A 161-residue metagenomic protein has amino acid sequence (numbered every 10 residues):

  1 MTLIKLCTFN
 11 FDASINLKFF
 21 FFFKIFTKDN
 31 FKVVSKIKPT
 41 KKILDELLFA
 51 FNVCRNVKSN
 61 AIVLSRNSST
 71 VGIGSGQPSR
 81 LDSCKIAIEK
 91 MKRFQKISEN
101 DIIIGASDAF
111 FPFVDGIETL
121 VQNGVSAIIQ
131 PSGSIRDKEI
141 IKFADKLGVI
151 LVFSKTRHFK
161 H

Functional and structural regions predicted by a protein language model:
M1, N16-H161: ATP-dependent carboxylate/acyl-activation modules
T2-I15: Low-acidity, Ser/Thr- and Arg-rich intrinsically disordered low-complexity segments
